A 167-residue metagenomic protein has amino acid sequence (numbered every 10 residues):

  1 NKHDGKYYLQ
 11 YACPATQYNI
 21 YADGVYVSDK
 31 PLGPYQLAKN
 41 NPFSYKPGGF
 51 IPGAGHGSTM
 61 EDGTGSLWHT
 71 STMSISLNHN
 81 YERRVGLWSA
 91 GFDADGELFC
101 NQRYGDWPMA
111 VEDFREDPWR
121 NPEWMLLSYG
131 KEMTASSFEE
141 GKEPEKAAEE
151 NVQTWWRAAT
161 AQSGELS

Functional and structural regions predicted by a protein language model:
N1-A15, S66-S74: Hydrophobic core segments of beta-strands in well-ordered, beta-rich domains
N1-H3, M60-D62, D93: Structural WD40 beta-propeller signal
T16-N19, P34, F50-I51, L77-H79: Short glycine/serine/proline-enriched coil/turn segments at secondary-structure junctions
Y18-Y26, N78-L87: Structural motif
Y26-G49, D95-Y104: Blade-edge beta-strand/turn elements of extracellular beta-propeller and related beta-sheet repeat scaffolds
G55-S58: Beta-propeller and closely related beta-sheet repeat lectin domains
G86-W88, E97-M125: Peripheral, solvent-exposed domain-edge segments that often transition into intrinsically disordered/low-complexity
E112-L166: Disordered, acidic Ser/Thr/Pro-rich linker "stalks" and the adjacent N-terminal cap of the next globular domain
